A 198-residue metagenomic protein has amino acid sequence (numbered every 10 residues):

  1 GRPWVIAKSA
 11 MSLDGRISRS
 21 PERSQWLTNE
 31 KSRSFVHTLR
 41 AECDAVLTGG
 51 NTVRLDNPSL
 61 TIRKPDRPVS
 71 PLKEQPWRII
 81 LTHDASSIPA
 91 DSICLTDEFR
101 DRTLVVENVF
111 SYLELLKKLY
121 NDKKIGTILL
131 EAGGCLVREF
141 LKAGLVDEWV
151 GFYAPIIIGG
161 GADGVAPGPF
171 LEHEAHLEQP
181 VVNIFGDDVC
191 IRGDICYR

Functional and structural regions predicted by a protein language model:
R2-R198: Enzymes that bind and transform nitrogen-containing heteroaromatic metabolites
